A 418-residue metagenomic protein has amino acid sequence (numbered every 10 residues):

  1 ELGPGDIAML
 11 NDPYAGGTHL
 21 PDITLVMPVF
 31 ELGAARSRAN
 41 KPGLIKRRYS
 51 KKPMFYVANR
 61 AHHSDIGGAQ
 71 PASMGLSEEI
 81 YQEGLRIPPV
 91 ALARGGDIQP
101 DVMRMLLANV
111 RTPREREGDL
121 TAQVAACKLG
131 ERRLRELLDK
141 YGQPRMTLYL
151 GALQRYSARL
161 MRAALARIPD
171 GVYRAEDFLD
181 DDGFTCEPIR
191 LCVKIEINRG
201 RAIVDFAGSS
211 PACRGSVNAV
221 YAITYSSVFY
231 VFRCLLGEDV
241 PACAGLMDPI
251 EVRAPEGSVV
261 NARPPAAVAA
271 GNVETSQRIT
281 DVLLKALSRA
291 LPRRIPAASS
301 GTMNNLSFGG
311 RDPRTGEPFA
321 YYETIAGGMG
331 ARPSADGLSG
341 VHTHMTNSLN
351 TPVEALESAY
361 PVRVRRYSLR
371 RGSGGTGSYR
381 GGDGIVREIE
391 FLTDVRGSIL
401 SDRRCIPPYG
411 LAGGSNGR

Functional and structural regions predicted by a protein language model:
E1-L32, P53-R201, A207-R418: Glycine/proline-enriched, intrinsically flexible loops and inter-domain linkers
A35-R38, P42-G43, R47: Short, low-complexity intrinsically disordered segments enriched in A/P/G/S/L with frequent Arg, especially at protein
